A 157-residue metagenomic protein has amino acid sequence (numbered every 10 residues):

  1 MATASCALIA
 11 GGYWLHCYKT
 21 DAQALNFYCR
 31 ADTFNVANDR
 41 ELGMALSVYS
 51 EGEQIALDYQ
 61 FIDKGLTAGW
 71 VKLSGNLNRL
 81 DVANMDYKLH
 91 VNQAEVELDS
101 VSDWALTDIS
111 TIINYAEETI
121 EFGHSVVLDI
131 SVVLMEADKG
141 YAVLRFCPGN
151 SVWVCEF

Functional and structural regions predicted by a protein language model:
M1-C17: Hydrophobic membrane-insertion alpha-helices, especially the h-region of bacterial N-terminal signal peptides
L8-Y13, N38-L42, A68-V71, I113 (+2 more regions): Short amphipathic alpha-helical surface micro-motifs
D21-L42: Tryptophan-anchored aromatic micro-motifs
D21-Q23, Y49-E51, T67, E136-D138 (+1 more regions): Solvent-exposed loop and beta-edge segments used for protein-protein assembly and interaction
Y28-N35, L57-I62, A142-F146: Short beta-strand segments that buttress and anchor functional surface loops
N38-H90: Extracytoplasmic/periplasmic/luminal assembly and interaction segments in envelope/secretory/respiratory proteins
D81-F157: Non-cytosolic head/periplasmic domains of membrane-anchored proteins
